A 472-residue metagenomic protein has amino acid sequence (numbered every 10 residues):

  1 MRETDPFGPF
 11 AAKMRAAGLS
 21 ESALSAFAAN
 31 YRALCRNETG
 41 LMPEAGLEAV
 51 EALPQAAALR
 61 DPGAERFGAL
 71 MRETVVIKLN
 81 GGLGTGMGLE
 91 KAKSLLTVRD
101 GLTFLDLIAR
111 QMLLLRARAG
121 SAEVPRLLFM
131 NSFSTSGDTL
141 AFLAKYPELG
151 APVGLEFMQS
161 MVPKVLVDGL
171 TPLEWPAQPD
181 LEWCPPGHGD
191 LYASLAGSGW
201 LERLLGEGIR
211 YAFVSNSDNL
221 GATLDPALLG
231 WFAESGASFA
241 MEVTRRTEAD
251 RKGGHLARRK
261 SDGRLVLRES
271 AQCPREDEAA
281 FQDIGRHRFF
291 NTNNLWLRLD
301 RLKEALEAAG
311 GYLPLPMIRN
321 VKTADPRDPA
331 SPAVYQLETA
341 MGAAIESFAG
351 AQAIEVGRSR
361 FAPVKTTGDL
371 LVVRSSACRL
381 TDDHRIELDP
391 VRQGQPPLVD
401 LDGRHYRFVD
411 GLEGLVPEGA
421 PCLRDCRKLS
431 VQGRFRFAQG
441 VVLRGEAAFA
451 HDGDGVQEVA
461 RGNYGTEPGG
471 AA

Functional and structural regions predicted by a protein language model:
M1-K78, G88-K93, T97-Y211, A420 (+2 more regions): Conserved N-terminal catalytic core of the sugar/cofactor nucleotidyltransferase
M1-V75, G230-A472: Left-handed beta-helix
I77, L96, L128, E156-M158 (+5 more regions): Hydrophobic/aromatic beta-strand patches that form the interior of the parallel beta-sheet core in alpha/beta enzyme
N80-G81, S217, L299, T367: Residues immediately flanking
T85: Glycine-rich phosphate/pyrophosphate-binding loop regions near the starts of catalytic domains
V98, I108, F129-F133, S215-S217 (+3 more regions): Short His-Asn-centered micro-motif
V124, L140-L299, K303-A309: Conserved core of the sugar-phosphate nucleotidyltransferase
P125-T135, S217-L220, R358-A362, T366: Conserved short loop/turn motifs at secondary-structure junctions
